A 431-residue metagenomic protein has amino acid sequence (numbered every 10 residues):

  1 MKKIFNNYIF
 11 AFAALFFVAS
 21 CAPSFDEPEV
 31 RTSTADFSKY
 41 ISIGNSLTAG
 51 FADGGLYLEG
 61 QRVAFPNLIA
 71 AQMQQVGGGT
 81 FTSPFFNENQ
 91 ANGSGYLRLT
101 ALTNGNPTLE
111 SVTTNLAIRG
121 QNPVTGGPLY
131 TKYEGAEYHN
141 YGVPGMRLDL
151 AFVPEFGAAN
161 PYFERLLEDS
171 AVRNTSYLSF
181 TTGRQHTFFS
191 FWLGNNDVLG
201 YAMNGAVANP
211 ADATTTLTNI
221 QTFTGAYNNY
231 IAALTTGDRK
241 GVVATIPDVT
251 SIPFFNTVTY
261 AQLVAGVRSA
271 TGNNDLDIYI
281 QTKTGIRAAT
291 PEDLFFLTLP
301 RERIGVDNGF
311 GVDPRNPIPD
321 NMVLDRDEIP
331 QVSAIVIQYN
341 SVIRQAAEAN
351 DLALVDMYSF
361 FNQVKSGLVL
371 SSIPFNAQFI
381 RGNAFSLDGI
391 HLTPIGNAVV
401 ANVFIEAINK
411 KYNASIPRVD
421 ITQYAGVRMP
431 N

Functional and structural regions predicted by a protein language model:
M1-I9: Bacterial N-terminal signal peptides that target proteins for export
F17-S20: C-terminal motif of bacterial Sec signal peptides marking the signal peptidase cleavage site
A22-N431: Conserved active-site regions of diverse hydrolases
